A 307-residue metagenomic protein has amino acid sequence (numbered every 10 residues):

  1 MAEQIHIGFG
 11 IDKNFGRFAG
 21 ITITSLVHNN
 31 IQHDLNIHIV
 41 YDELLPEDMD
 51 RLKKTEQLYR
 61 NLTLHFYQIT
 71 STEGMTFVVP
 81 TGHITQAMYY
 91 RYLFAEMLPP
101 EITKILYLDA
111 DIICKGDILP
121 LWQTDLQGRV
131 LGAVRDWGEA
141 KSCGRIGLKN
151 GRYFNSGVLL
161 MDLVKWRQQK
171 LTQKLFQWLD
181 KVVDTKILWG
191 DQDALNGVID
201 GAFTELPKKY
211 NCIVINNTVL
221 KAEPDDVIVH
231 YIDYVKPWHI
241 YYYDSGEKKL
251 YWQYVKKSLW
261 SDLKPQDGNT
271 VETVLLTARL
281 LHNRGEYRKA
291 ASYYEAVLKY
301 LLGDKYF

Functional and structural regions predicted by a protein language model:
M1-I11, L163-F307: A glycosyltransferase accessory/donor-loop signature
H6-G8, N36-H38, H65: A structural signal for isolated positions on well-ordered beta-strands in alpha/beta enzyme cores
S25-H33: Short, acidic, metal-binding catalytic loop of nucleotide-sugar glycosyltransferases
N36-E43, A133-V134: Short internal beta-strands
D48-M97: Active-site-proximal specificity loops/subdomain of glycosyltransferases
F66-Q68, T72, A87-E139, G151-Y153 (+2 more regions): GT-A fold catalytic core of metal-dependent nucleotide-sugar glycosyltransferases, centered on the diacidic
L131-N150, V235, L250-Y254: A short, conserved beta-to-alpha structural element at the edge of catalytic cores that scaffolds binding
G147-V158, D184-I187: A recurrent flexible, glycine/aromatic-enriched loop bordering the glycosyltransferase active site that acts as
